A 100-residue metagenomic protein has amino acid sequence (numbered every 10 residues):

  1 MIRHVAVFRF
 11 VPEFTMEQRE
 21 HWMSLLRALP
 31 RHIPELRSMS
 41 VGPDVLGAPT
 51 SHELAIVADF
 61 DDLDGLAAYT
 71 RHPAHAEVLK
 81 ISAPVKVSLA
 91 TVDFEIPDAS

Functional and structural regions predicted by a protein language model:
M1-E53, D61-R71, F94-S100: Short S/T/G/P-rich N-terminal loop/turn motif that feeds into the first structured element of a domain
T70, L79-S82: Short, flexible helix/strand-to-coil boundary loops that buttress conserved ligand/catalytic motifs in alpha/beta
